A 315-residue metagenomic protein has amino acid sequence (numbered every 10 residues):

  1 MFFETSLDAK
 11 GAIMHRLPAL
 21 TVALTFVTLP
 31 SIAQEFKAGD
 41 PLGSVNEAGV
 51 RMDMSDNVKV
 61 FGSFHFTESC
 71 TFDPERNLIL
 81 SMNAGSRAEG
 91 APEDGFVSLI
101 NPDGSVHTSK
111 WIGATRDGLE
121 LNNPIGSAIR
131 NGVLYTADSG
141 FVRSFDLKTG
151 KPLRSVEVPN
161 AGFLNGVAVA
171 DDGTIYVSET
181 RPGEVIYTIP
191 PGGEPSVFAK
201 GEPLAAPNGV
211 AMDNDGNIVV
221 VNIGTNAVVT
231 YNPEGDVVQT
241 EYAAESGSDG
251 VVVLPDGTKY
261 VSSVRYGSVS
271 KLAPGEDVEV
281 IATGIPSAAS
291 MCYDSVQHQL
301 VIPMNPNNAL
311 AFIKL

Functional and structural regions predicted by a protein language model:
M1-I13: Short, Lys/Arg-enriched N-terminal segments with co-localized hydrophobic residues within the first ~10-30 amino acids
V45-F64: A short helix->beta-strand "capping" segment at the edge of beta-propeller domains
S55-F61, V106-G118, K151-E157, E194-K200 (+2 more regions): A short beta-strand motif characteristic of beta-propeller blades
F64-R76, R87, A114-G132, P159-Y176 (+7 more regions): Beta-rich, blade/repeat-based domains predominating in secreted/periplasmic proteins but also intracellular
M82-H107: Beta-propeller domains
G95-S98, F141-R143, V185-Y187, A227-V229 (+2 more regions): A short loop-to-beta-strand structural motif that recurs across blades of beta-propeller domains
I100-S105, D146-K151, I189-E194, N232-D236 (+2 more regions): Short loop/turn segments that connect beta-strands within beta-propeller blades
F141-D171: Asp-box/WD-like beta-propeller blade repeats and closely related beta-sheet repeat scaffolds
